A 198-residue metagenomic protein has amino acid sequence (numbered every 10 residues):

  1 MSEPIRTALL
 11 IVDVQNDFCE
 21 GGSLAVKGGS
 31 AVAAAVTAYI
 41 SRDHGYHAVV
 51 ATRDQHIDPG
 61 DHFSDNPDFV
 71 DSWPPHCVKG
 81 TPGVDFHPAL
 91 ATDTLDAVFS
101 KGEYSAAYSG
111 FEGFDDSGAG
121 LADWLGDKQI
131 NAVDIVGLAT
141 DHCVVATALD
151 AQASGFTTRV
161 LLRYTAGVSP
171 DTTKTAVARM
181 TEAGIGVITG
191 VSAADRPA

Functional and structural regions predicted by a protein language model:
M1-G102, T157, V168-A198: Active-site acidic carboxylates
V12, D54, L138-T140, R163: Cofactor-binding loop segments of dinucleotide-utilizing enzymes, especially the Rossmann-like FAD- and NAD(P)+-binding
Y39, H142-A153: Histidine-anchored nucleotide/phosphate-binding helix
D58-D61, A107-Y108, V144: Short catalytic/ligand-binding loop motif for oxyanion handling, primarily in non-cytosolic enzymes, centered on
G80-T81, D85-L138: Internal catalytic-core helix/loop-beta-alpha segment that presents or stabilizes conserved functional determinants
V84, A119, V145, L149 (+1 more regions): Short, surface-exposed alpha-helical segments at coil->helix boundaries
D134-G137, F156-P170: A short glycine-rich beta-strand->turn/loop micro-motif centered on a GG-aromatic cluster
